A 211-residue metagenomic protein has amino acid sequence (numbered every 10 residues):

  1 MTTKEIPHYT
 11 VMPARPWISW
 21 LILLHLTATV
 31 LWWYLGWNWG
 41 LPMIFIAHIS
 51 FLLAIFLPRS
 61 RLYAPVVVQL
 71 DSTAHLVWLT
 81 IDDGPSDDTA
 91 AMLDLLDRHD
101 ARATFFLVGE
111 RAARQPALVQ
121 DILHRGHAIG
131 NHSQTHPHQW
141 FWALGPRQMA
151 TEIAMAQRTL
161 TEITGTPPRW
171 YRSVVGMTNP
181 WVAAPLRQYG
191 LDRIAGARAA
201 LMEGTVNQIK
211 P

Functional and structural regions predicted by a protein language model:
M1-T3, H124, A156, Q188: Soluble, non-transmembrane catalytic domains of enzymes that act on hydrophobic metabolites at membranes
T2-W78, S86-D94, R98: N-terminal pre-catalytic segment of deacetylase/amide-hydrolase enzymes
I55-F141, E152-M155, T159, T178: Active-site beta->alpha N-cap acidic-glycine motif
T104-F106, I129-N131, R169-R172, R193-A195: Structural recognition of the beta-strand scaffold that forms the well-ordered cores of secreted hydrolase catalytic
L107, W140-R147, E203-Q208: Acidic/histidine-rich helix-loop elements that form or flank divalent-metal/phosphate-binding sites at the catalytic
E162-L186: Basic- and aromatic-lined ligand-binding clefts that recognize polyanionic substrates
M177, V182-P211: His/Asp/Glu-enriched short active-site or ligand-binding loop at hydrolase and phosphoryl-transfer sites
